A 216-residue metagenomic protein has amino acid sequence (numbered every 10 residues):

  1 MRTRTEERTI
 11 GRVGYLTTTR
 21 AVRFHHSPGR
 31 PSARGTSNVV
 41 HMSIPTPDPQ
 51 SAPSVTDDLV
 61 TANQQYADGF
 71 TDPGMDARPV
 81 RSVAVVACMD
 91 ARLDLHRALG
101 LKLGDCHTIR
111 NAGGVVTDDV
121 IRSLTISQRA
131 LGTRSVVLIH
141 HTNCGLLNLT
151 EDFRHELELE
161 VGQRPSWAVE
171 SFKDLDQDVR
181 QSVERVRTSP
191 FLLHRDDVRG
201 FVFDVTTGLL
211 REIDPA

Functional and structural regions predicted by a protein language model:
M1-T9: Extreme N-terminal basic, low-complexity initiation segments that serve as generic localization/processing leaders
R23-H41: Short, Lys/Arg-enriched N-terminal segments with co-localized hydrophobic residues within the first ~10-30 amino acids
S43-P79, G113-D119, I126-L131, L146-A216: Divalent-metal-activated hydrolytic enzyme cores
N63, V85, I109, L138 (+1 more regions): Divalent metal-coordination and catalytic microenvironments
Q65-G69, G74-L101: N-terminal short beta-loop-beta anion/metal-coordinating cradle
G100-T108: Short helix-loop-beta junction
L131-H141: Ordered, amphipathic secondary-structure segments that act as subunit-interaction surfaces in large macromolecular
